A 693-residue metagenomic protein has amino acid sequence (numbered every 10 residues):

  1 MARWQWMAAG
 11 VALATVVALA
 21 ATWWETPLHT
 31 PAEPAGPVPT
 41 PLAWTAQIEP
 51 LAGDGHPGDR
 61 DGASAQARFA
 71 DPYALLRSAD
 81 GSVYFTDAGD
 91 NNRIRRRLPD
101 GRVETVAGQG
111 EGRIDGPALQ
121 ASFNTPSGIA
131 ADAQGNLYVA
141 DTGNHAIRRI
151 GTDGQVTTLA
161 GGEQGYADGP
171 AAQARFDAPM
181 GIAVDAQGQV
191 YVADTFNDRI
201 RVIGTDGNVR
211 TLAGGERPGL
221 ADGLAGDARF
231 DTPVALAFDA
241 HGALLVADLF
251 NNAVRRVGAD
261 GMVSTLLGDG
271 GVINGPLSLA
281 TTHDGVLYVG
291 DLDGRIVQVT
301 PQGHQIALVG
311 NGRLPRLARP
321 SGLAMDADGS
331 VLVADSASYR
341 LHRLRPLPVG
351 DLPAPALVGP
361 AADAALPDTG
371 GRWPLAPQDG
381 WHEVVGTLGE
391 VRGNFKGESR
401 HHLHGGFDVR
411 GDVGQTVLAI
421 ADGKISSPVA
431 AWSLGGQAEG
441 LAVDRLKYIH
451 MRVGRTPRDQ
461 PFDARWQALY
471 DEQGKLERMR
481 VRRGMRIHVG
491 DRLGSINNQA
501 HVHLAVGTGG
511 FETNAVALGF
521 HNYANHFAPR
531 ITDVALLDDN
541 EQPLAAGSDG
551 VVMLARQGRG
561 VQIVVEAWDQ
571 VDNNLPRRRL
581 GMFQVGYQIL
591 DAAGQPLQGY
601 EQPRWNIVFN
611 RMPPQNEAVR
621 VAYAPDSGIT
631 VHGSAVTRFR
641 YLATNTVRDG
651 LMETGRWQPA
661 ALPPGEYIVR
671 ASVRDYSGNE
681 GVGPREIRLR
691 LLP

Functional and structural regions predicted by a protein language model:
G36-Y73, R102-T125, Q155-M180, N208-V234 (+4 more regions): Gly/Pro-rich loop segments of beta-rich domains
R77-D80, A131-Q134, V184-Q187, F238-H241 (+2 more regions): Residue-level detector of Asp-centered blade-edge/turn motifs that repeat once per structural unit in beta-propeller
S82-F85, N136-Y138, Q189-Y191, L244-L245 (+2 more regions): Conserved beta-propeller blade signature
A88-G89, T142-G143, T195-F196, L249 (+6 more regions): Short loop/turn segments immediately following the C-termini of beta-strands
N92-R96, R102, H145-R149, Q155 (+5 more regions): A short loop-to-beta-strand structural motif that recurs across blades of beta-propeller domains
R319-A356: Blade-level signature of beta-propeller repeat domains, shared across WD40, Kelch, NHL, RCC1 and BNR/Asp-box propellers
G350-K447, G454-R458, V481-R483, H488-V502 (+2 more regions): Surface-exposed, glycine-biased beta-strand/turn segments
R482, H488, A524, P529 (+1 more regions): Long, low-complexity serine/threonine/glycine- and acidic-rich segments characteristic of extracellular
